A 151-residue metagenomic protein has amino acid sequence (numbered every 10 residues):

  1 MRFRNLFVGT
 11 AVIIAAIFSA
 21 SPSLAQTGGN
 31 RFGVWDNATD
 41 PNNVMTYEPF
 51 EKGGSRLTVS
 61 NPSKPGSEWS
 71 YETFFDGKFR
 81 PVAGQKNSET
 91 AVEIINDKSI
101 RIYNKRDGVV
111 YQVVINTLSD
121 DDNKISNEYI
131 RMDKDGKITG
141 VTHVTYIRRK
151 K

Functional and structural regions predicted by a protein language model:
M1-T10: Bacterial N-terminal signal peptides that target proteins for export
G9-S19: Bacterial N-terminal signal peptides
L24-K151: Hydrophobic small-molecule pocket/channel-lining residues, especially in calycin-type beta-barrels
